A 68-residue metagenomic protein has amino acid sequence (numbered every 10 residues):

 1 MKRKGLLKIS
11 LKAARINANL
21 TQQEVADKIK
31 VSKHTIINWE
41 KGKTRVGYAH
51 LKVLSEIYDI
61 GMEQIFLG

Functional and structural regions predicted by a protein language model:
M1-N17: A short, Lys/Arg-rich alpha-helix, primarily the initiator
A14, K28, W39, G68: Residues in the recognition helix of alpha-helical DNA-binding motifs
I16, D27, E56: Alpha-helical residues within the helix-turn-helix
N19-N38: Short alpha-helical DNA-recognition segment
T35-I37, K41, I60-G61: K/E-rich alpha-helical interaction surfaces of small helical-bundle regulatory domains
A49-Q64: DNA major-groove recognition helix of helix-turn-helix/homeodomain DNA-binding modules
